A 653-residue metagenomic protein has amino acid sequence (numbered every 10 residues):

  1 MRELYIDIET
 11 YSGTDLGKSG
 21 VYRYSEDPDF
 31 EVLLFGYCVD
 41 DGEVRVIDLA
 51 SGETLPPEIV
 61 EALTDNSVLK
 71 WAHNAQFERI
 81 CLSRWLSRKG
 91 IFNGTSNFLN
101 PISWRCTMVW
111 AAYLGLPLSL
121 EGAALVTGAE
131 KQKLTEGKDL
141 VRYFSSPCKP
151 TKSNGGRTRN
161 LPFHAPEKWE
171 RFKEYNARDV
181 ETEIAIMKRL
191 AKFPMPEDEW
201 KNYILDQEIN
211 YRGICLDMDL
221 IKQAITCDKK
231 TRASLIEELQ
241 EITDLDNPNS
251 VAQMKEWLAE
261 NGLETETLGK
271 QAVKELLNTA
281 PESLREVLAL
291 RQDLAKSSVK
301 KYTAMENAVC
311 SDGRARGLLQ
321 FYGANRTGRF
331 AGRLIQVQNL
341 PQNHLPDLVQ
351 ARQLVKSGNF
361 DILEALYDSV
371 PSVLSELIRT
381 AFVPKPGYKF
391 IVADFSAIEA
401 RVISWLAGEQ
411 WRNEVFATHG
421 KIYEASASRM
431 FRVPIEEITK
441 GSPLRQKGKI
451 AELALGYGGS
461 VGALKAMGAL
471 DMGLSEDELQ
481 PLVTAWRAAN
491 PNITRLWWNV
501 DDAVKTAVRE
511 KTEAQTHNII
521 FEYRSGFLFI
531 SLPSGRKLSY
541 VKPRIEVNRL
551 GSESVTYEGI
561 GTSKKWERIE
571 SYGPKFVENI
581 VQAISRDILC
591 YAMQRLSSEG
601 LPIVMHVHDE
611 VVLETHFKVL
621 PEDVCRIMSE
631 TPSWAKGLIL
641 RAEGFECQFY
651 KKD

Functional and structural regions predicted by a protein language model:
M1-L16, D27, L34-G36, G115 (+9 more regions): Conserved "right-hand" nucleotidyltransferase catalytic core of DNA-directed polymerases
M1-R2, V60-T64, V373-K389, Q594-S598: A short acidic-Thr-Gly-centered motif at the start of a beta-strand
I6, H73, W104-C106, F382-I398: Conserved catalytic palm subdomain of right-hand nucleotidyl-transferase polymerases, strongest for RNA-directed enzymes
D27-Y37, D41-A191, P346, G420 (+3 more regions): Active-site-proximal helix-loop-helix substrate-binding element of RNase H-like nuclease domains
Q76-R88, L114, E256-E260, S396-Q410 (+1 more regions): Short active-site loop/helix that positions an aromatic residue
L190-D198, N202, I588-V611: Active-site palm subdomain of RNA-directed nucleic acid polymerases
I422-S442, N548-E599, V604: Generic long, charged, amphipathic alpha-helical segments
M472, M628-K636: A common structural junction motif
